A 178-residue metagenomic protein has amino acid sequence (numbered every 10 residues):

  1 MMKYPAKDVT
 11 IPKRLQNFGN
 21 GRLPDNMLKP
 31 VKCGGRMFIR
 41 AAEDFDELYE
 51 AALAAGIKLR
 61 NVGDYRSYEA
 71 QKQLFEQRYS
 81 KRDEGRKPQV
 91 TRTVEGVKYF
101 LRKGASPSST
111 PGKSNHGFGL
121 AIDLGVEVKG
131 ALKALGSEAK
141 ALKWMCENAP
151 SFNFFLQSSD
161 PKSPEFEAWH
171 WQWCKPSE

Functional and structural regions predicted by a protein language model:
M1-E178: Cell-envelope/glycan interface and biosynthesis
